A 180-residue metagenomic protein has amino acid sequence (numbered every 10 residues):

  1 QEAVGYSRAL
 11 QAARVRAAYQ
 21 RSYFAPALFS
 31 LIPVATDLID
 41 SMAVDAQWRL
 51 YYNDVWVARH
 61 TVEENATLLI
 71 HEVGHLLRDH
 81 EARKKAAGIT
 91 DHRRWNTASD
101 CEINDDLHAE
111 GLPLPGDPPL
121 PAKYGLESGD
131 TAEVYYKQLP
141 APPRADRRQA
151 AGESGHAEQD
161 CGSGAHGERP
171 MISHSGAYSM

Functional and structural regions predicted by a protein language model:
Q1-L69, V73-D105, A109-P113: Basic/hydrophobic alpha-helical interface regions
D105-M180: Negatively charged
